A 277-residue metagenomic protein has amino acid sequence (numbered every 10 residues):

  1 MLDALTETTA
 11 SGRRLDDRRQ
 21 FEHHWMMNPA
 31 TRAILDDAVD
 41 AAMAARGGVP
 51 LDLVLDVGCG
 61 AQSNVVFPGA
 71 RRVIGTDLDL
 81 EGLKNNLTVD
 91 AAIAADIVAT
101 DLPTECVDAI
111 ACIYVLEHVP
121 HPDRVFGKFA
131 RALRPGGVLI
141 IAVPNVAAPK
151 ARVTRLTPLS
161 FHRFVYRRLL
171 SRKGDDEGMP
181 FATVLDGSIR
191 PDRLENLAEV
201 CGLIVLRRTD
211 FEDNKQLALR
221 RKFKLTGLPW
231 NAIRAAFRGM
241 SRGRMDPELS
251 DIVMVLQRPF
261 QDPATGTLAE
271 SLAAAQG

Functional and structural regions predicted by a protein language model:
M1-E105, A109-A111, F126, D210-F211 (+1 more regions): Conserved N-terminal segment of class I S-adenosyl-L-methionine
L51, V119, S188-I189: Conserved aromatic
V66-F67, R131, E199: Solvent-exposed polar/charged
D108, G136-G137: Conserved phosphate-binding and hydrolysis motifs of nucleotide-dependent enzymes
I113-H118: Short catalytic micro-motifs in class I SAM-dependent methyltransferases
V119-P120, L133-R134: Helix-to-beta-strand junctions that scaffold the AdoMet/dcAdoMet cofactor pocket in Class I SAM-dependent enzymes
D123-R124, K128, V138-L272: S-adenosyl-L-methionine-dependent methyltransferase catalytic module, highlighting the catalytic core
